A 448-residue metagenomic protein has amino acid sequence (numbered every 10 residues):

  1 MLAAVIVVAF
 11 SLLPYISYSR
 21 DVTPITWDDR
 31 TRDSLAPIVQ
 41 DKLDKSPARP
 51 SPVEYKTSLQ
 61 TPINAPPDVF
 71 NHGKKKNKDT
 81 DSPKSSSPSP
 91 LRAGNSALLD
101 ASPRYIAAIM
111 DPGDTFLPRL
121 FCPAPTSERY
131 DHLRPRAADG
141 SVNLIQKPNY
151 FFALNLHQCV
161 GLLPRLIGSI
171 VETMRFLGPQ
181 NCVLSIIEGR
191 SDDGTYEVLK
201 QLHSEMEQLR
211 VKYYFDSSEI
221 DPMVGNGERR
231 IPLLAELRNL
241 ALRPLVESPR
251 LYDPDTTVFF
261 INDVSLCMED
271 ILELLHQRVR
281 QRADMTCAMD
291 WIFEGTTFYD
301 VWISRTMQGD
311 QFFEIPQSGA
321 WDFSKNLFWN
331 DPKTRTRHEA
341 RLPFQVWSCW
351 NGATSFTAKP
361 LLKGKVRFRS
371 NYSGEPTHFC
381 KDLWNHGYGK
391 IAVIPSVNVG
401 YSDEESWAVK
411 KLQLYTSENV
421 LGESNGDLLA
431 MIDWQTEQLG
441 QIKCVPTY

Functional and structural regions predicted by a protein language model:
M1-K42: N-terminal signal-anchor transmembrane helix specifying type II single-pass membrane topology of secretory-pathway
I25-R30, T334-Y448: C-terminal catalytic/acceptor-binding lobe
P135-A138, C159-R175: Short, well-formed alpha-helical segments that are part of the catalytic scaffolds of diverse glycosyltransferases
F151-C159: A conserved hydrophobic helix/loop-capping motif in glycosyltransferases and polysaccharide synthases
N181-D192, S218: Short beta-strand/loop segment that forms part of the nucleotide-sugar
G194-Y252: Active-site-proximal specificity loops/subdomain of glycosyltransferases
L251-L266: Short beta-strand-to-loop acidic/aromatic patch adjacent to the donor-nucleotide binding site
S265-A358, L362-R367, Q435, L439-K443: Conserved catalytic core of nucleotide-sugar-dependent glycosyltransferases
